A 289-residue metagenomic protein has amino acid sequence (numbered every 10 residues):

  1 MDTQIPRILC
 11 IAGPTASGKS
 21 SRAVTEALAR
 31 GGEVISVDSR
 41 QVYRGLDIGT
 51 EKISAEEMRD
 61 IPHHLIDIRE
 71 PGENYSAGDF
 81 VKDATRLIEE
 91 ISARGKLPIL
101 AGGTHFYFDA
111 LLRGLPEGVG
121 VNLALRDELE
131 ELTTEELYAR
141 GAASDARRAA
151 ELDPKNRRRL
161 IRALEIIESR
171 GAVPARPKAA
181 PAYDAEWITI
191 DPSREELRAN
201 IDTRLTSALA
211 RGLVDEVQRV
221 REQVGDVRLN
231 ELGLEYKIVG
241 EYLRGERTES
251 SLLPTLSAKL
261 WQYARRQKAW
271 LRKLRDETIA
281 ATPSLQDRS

Functional and structural regions predicted by a protein language model:
M1-S289: Phosphate/pyrophosphate-binding catalytic cores of soluble transferases and nucleic-acid-acting enzymes
